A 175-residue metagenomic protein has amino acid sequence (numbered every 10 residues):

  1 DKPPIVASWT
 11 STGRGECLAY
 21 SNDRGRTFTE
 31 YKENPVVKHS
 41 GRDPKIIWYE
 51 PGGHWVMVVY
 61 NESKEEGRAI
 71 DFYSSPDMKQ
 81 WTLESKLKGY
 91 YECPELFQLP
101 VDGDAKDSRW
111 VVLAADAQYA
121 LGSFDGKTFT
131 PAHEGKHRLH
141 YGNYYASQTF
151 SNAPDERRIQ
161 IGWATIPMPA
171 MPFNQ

Functional and structural regions predicted by a protein language model:
D1-P94, Q98-G142, P154-D155, I161-Q175: Beta-rich carbohydrate-recognition and catalytic domains
Y145: Catalytic and ligand-binding motifs that coordinate phosphates/metal ions in nucleic-acid-processing enzymes
T149: Anionic-ligand-binding alpha/beta catalytic cores of soluble enzymes and soluble regulatory domains that recognize
